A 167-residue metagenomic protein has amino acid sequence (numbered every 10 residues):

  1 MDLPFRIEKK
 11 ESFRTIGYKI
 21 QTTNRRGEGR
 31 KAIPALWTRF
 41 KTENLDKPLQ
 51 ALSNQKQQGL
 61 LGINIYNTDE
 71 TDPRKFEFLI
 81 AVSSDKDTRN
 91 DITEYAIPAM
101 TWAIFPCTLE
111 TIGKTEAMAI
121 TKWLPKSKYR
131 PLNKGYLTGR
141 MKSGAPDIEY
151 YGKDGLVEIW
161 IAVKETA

Functional and structural regions predicted by a protein language model:
M1-A167: A solvent-exposed interaction/effector surface
